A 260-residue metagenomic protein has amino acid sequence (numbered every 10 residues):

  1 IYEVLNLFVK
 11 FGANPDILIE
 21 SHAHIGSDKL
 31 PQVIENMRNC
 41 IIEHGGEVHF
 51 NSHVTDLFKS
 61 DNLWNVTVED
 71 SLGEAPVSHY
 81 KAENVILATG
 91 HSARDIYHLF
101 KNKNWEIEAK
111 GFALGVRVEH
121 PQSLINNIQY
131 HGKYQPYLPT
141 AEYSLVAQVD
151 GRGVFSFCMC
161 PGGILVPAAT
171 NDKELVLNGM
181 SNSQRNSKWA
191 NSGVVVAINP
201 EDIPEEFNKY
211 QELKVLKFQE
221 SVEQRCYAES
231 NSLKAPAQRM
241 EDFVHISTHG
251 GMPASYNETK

Functional and structural regions predicted by a protein language model:
I1-K260: Residues forming the flavin
